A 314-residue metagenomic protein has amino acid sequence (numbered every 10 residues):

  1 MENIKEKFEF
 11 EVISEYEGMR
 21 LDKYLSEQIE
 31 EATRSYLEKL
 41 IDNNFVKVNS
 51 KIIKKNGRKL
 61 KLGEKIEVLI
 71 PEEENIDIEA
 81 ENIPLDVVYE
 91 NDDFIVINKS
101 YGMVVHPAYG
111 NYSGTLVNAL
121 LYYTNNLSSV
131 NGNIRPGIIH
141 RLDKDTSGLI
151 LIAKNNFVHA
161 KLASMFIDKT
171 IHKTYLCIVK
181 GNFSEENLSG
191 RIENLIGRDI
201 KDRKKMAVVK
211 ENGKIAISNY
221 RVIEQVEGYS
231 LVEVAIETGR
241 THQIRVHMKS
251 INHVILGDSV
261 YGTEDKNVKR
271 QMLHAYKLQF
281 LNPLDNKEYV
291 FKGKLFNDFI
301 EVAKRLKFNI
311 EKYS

Functional and structural regions predicted by a protein language model:
E2-S314: RNA pseudouridine synthases
